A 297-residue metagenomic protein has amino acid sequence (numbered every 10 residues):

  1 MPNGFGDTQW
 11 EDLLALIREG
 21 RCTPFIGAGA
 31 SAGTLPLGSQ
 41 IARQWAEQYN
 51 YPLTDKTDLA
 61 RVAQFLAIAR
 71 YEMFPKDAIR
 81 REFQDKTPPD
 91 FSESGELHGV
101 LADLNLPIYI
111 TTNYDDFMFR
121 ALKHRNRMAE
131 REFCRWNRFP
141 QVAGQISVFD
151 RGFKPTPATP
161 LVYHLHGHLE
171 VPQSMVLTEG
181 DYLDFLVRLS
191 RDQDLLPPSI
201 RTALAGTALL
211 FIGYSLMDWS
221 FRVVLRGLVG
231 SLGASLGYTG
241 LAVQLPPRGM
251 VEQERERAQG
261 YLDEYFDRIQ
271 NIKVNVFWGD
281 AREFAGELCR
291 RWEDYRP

Functional and structural regions predicted by a protein language model:
M1-M118, R127, E132, A285: Gly/serine-rich nucleotide phosphate-binding loop at the start of the catalytic core of nucleotide/ADP-ribose-handling
M1-P24, A30-G33, Q48-Y49, L101-N105 (+3 more regions): SIR2/sirtuin-family catalytic core signature
F25, I110, V162-H164, L210-F211: Structural motif
A32, D116-M118, L169-V171, L216-D218: Glycine-rich nucleotide phosphate-binding loop and flanking beta-alpha elements of Rossmann-like dinucleotide-binding
L53-K56, L169, M175-L177, K273-V276 (+1 more regions): Accessory terminal and edge-of-domain segments that mediate assembly/interaction and cofactor placement around
F117, G144, E170-P172, G279-C289: A short acidic, often aromatic-flanked loop/helix-cap motif at beta-alpha or helix-coil junctions that lines enzyme
A121-K123, Q173-G180, F221-L225: A short secondary-structure junction signal
A129-L204: Active-site gating loop/helix substructures
